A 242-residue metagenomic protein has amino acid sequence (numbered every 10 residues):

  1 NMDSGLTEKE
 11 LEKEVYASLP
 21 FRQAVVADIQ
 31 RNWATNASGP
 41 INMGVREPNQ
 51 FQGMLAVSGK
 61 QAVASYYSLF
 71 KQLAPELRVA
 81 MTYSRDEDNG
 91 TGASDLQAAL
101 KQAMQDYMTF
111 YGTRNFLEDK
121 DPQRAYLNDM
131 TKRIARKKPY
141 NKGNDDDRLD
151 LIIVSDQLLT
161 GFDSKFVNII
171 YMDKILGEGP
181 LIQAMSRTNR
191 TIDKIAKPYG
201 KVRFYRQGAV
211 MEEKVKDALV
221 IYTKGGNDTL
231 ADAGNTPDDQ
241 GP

Functional and structural regions predicted by a protein language model:
L6-L151: Conserved C-terminal RecA-like helicase domain
N36-P40, K71-L77, G143-D146, S164 (+2 more regions): Secondary-structure transition/capping motifs at alpha-helix termini and the adjoining loop/turn into the next element
L69-A74, S94-M104, N168-I170, M185-N189 (+1 more regions): Short secondary-structure boundary/capping segments
L77-E87, Q183, P198-A209: Conserved beta-strand -> loop -> alpha-helix junction used to position metal-binding or nucleic-acid-contacting
D88-L96, F162-D163, E178-L181, T191-P198 (+1 more regions): Switch/connector loops and helix/strand junctions flanking conserved nucleotide-binding motifs in nucleotide-processing
D150-V154, L158-M185, G200-F204: A short beta-strand element within the Helicase C-terminal
I192-P242: Long, hydrophobic alpha-helical segments
